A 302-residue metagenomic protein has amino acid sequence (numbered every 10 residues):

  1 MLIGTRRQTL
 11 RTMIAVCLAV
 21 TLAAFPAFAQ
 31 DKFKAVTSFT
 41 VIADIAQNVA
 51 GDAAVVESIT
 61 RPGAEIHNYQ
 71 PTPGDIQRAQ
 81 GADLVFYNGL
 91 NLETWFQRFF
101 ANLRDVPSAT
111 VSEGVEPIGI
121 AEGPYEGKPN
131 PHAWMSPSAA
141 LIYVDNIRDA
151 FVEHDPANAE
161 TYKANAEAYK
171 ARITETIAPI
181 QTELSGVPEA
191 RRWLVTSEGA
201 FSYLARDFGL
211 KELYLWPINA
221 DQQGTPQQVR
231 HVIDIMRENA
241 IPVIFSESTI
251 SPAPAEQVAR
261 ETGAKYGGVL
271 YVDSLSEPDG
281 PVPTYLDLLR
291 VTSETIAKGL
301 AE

Functional and structural regions predicted by a protein language model:
L2, A29-E302: Extracytoplasmic metal-acquisition and chelation regions
L2-I14: Bacterial N-terminal signal peptides that target proteins for export
R6, A23-P26: A broad helix-preferring feature
R7, V20, A109: A broad, low-specificity signal marking well-ordered, structured residues that form hydrophobic/aromatic
T12-A24: Bacterial N-terminal signal peptides
